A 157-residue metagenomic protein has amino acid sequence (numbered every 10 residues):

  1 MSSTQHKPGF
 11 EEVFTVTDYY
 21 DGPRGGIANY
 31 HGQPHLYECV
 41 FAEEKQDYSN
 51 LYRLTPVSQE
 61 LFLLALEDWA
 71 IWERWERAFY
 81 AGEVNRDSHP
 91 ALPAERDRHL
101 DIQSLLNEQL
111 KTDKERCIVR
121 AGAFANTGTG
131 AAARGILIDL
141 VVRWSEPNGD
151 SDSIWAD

Functional and structural regions predicted by a protein language model:
S2-A42: Amphipathic, interaction-prone secondary-structure segments
K7, K45, K111-K114: Context-gated lysine
L36-P56: Short linear, low-complexity motifs centered on an aromatic residue
N50-D157: Low-complexity intrinsically disordered segments
